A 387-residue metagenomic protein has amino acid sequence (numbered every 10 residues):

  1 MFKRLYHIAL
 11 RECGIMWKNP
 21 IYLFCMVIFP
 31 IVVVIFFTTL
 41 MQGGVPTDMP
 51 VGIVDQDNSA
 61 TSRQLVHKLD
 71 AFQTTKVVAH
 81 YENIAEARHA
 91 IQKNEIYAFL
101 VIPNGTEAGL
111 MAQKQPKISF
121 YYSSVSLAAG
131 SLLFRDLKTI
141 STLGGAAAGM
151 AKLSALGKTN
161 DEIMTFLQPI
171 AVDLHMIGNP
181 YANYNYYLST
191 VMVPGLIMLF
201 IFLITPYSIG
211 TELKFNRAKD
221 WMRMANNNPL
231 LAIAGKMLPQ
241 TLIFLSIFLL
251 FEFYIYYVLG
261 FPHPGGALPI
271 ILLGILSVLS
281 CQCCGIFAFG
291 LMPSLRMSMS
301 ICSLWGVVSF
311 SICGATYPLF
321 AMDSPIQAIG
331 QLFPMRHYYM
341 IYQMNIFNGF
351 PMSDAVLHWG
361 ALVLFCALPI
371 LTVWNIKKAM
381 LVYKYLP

Functional and structural regions predicted by a protein language model:
M1-Y186, K378-A379, L386-P387: Extracytoplasmic/periplasmic domains immediately adjacent to an N-terminal transmembrane anchor in multi-pass membrane
F2, Y6-L10, Y186, A225-N226 (+5 more regions): Alpha-helical membrane-protein architecture signal
P20-I21, L230, R296: Residues that define the loop-to-transmembrane-helix transition and helix capping in multi-pass membrane transporters
L23, V27, L196, T241-L249 (+3 more regions): Hydrophobic alpha-helical transmembrane bundles that constitute the permease/transmembrane domains of multi-pass
M26-V27, T190, G314, G330: Hydrophobic alpha-helical transmembrane segments of integral membrane proteins, especially lipid-exposed positions
V32-I35, H175-I255: Hydrophobic alpha-helical transmembrane segments of multi-pass membrane transport proteins
N58, L250-Y254, P262-P387: Membrane-spanning alpha-helical segments of multipass transporters and channels
